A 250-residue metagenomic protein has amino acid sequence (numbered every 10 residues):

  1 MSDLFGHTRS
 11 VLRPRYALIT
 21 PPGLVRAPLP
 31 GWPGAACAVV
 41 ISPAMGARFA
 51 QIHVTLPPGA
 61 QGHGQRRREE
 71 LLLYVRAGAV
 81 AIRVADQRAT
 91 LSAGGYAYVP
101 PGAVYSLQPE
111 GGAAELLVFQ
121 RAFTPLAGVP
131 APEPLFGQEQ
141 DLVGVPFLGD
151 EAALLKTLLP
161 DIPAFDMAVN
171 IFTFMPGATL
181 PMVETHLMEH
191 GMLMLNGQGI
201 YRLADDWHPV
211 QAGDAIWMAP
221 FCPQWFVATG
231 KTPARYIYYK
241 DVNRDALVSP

Functional and structural regions predicted by a protein language model:
M1-A47, G111-M167, P250: A short, N-terminal "cap"/entry segment at the start of jelly-roll beta-barrel domains of the cupin/DSBH fold
T20, G34-V40, A50-R67, T157-L158 (+2 more regions): Conserved short histidine dyad/triad with adjacent acidic residue
M45, Q87-R88, P101-L126, P220-A246: Ligand-binding loop in jelly-roll beta-barrel domains
T55-L56, R66-I82, I171-M175, E184-Y201: Short, conserved beta-strand element in jelly-roll/cupin
Q61-P100: Extended, compositionally biased flexible segments
A81-R83, Q108, M175-G177, M194-L203 (+3 more regions): Long compositionally biased, domain-poor regions of proteins
D86-G102, A204-P220: Short acidic-glycine-tyrosine-enriched beta hairpin
